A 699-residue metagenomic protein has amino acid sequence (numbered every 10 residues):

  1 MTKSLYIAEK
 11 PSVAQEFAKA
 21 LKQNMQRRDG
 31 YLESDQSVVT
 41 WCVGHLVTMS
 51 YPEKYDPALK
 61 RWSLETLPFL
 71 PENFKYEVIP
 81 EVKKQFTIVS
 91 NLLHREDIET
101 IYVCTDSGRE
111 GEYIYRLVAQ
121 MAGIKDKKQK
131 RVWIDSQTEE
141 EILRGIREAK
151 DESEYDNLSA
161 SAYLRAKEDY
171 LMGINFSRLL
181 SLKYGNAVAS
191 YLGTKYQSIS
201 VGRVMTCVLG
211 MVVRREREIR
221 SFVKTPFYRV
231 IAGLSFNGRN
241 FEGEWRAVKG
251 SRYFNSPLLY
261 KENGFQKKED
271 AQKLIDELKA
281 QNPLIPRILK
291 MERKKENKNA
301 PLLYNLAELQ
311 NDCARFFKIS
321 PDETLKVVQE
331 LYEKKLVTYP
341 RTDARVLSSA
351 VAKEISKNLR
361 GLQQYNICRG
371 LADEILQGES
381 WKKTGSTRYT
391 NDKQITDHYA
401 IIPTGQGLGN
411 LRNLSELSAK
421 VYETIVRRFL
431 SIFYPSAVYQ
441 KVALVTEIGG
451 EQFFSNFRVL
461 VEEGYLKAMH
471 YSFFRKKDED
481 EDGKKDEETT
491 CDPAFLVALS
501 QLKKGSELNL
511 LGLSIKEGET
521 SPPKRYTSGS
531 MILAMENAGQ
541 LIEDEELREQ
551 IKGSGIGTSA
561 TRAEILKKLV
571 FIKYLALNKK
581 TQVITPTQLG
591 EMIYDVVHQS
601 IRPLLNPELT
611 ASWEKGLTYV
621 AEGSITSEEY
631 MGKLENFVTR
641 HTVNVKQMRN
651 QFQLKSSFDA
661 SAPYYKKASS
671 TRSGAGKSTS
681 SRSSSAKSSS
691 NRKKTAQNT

Functional and structural regions predicted by a protein language model:
M1-R178, F265, P522: Intrinsically disordered, low-complexity regulatory segments
T2-K3, C104-S107, Y196-S198, R293-L302 (+3 more regions): Conserved short loop/turn motifs at secondary-structure junctions
T2-L5, R28, L93, E99 (+7 more regions): Basic, low-complexity terminal or inter-domain segments flanking catalytic cores
A14-K22, R116-L117, L209-I219, R427: Short active-site loop/helix that positions an aromatic residue
R27-L59, T206-P257, G264-Q266, C368-L371 (+1 more regions): Structured, non-catalytic alpha/beta "coupling" segments that mediate domain-domain communication and provide generic
F74, T87, E96, Q137-L234 (+1 more regions): C-terminal or mid-to-C-terminal helical accessory/interaction module adjacent to the motor/catalytic core
P257-L302, Q310: Metal- or metallocofactor-binding catalytic centers and their adjacent structured scaffolds across diverse enzyme
